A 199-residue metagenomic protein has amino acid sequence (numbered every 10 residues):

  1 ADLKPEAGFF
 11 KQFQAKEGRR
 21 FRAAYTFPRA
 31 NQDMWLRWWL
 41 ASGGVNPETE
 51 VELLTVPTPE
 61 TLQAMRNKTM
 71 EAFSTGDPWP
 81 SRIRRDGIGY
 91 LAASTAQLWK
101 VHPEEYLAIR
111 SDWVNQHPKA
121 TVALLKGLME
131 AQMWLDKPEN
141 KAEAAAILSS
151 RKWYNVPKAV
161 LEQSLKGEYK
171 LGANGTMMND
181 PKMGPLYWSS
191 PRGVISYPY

Functional and structural regions predicted by a protein language model:
A1-T55, A64-S81, G87-V101: Short, glycine-/small- and polar/acidic-enriched structural segments that line small-molecule recognition paths
K16-R22, Y106, G127-Q132, N179-S189: Flexible glycine/proline-enriched surface loops and loop-helix/loop-strand junctions
F21-T26, D112-V114, Q132-D136, Y187-G193: Second-shell loop/turn segments in exported
R29, T121, K141, G193-P198: Generic structural signal for well-ordered, non-membrane alpha-helical segments in soluble metabolic enzymes
T61: Active-site-adjacent pocket-lining segments in enzyme domains
A64, E71-Y169: Pocket-lining segment of extracytoplasmic ligand-binding domains
K158-Y199: Segments of small-molecule ligand-sensing domains
